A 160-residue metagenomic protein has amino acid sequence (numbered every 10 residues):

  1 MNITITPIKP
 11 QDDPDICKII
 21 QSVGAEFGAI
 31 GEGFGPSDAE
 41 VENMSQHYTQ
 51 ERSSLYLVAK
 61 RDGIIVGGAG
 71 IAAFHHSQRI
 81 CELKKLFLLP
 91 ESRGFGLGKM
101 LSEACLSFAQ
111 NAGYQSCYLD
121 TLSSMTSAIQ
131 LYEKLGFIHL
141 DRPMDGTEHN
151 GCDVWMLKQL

Functional and structural regions predicted by a protein language model:
I3-T4, Q21-Q46: Conserved GNAT-fold acetyl-CoA-binding loop/helix
T4-K18: A short beta-loop-alpha structural element at the N-terminal edge of CoA-dependent acyl/N-acetyltransferase catalytic
E26, Q115-Y118, L122-L160: C-terminal "cap" of GNAT-fold acetyltransferases
S45-V58: A short helix-loop-beta-strand connector motif used in the catalytic cores of GNAT acetyltransferases and, in some
V58, I64-A73, E82, F87: Conserved beta-strand in the GNAT
A73-K84, R93, E148: A conserved beta-turn-beta hairpin within the catalytic core of GNAT-like acetyltransferases that forms part
L89-E91, F95, S123-S124: Active-site acidic-Proline motif in GNAT/NAT acetyltransferases
M100-S116: Conserved acyl-CoA
